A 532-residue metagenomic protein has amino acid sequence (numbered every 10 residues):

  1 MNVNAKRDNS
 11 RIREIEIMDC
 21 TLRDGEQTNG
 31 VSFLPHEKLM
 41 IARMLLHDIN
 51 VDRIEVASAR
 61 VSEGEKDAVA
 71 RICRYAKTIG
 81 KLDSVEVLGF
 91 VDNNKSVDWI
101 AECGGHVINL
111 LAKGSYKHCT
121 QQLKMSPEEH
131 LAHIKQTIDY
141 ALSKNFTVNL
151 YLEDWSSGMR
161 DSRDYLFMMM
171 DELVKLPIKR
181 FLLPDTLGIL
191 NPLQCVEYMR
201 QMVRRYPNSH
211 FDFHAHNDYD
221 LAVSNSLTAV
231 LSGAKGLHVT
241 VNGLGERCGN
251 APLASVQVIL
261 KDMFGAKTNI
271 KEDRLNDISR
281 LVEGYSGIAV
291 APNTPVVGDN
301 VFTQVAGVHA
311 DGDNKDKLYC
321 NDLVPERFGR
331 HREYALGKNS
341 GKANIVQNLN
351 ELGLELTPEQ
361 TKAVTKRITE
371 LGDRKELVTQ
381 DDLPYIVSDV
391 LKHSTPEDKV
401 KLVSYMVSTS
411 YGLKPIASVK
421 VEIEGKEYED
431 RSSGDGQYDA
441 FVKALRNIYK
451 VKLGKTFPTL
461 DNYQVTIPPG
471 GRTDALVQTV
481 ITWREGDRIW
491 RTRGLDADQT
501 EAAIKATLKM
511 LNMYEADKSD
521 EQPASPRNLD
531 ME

Functional and structural regions predicted by a protein language model:
N2-T21, F264-R431, G471-L476: A mid-to-C-terminal "edge-of-domain" accessory segment
I15-I17, R23-R53, R74-G80, N93-N149 (+2 more regions): Alpha/beta enzyme core
Q27-T28, S32, E37-I41, L46 (+2 more regions): Non-catalytic terminal/interface segments that mediate subunit docking, oligomerization, and allosteric communication
V31, S58-S62, F90, P127 (+13 more regions): Hydrophobic alpha-helical scaffolding
D48, Y75-I79, L111, T137-Y140 (+13 more regions): Change "in soluble alpha/beta enzymes" to "in soluble alpha/beta proteins
R60-L88, D92-V97: N-terminal active-site wall of soluble small-molecule enzyme domains
L187-L190, E197-N314, Y319: Catalytic alpha/beta core domains of metabolic enzymes, predominantly
R488-A524, N528-M531: Mixed-charge, glycine-accented linear interaction segment located at domain edges/termini
